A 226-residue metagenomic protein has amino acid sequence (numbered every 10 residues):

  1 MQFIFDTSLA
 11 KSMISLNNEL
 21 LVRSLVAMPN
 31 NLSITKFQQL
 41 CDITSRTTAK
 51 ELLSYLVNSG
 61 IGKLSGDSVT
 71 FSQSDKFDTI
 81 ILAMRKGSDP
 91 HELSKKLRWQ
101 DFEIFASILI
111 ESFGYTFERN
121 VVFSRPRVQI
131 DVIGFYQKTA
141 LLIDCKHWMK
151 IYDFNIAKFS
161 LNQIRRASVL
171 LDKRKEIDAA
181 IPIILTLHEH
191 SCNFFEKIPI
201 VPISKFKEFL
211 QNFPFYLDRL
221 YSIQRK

Functional and structural regions predicted by a protein language model:
M1-I130, G134-K226: Intrinsically disordered, low-complexity Ser/Thr/Pro/Gly-rich regulatory segments
